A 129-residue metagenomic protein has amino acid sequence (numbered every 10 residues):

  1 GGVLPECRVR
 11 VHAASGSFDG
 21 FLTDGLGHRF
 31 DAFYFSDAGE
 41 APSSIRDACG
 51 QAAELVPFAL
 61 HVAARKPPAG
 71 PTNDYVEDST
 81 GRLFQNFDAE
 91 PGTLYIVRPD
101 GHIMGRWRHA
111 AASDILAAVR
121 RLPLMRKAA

Functional and structural regions predicted by a protein language model:
G1-A129: Helical substrate-recognition/capping region of FAD-dependent monooxygenase/halogenase enzymes
